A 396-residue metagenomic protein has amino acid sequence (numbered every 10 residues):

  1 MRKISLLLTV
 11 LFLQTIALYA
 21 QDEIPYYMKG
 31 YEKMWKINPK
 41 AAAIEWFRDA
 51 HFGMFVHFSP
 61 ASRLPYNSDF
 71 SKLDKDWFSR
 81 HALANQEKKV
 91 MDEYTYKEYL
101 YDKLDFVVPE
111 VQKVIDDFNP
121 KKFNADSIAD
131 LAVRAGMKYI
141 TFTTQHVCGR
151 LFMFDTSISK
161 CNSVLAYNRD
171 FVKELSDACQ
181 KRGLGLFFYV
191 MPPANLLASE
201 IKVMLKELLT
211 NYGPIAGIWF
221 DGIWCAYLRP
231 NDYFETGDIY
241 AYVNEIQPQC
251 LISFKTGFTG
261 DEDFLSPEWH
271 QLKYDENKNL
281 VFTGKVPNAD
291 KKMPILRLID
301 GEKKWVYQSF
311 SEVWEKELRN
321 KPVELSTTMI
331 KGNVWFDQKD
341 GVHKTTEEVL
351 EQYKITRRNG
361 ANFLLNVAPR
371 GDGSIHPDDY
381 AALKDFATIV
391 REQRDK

Functional and structural regions predicted by a protein language model:
M1-D22: Bacterial Sec-dependent N-terminal signal peptides
Q21-K396: Mature catalytic domains of secreted/periplasmic carbohydrate-active enzymes
